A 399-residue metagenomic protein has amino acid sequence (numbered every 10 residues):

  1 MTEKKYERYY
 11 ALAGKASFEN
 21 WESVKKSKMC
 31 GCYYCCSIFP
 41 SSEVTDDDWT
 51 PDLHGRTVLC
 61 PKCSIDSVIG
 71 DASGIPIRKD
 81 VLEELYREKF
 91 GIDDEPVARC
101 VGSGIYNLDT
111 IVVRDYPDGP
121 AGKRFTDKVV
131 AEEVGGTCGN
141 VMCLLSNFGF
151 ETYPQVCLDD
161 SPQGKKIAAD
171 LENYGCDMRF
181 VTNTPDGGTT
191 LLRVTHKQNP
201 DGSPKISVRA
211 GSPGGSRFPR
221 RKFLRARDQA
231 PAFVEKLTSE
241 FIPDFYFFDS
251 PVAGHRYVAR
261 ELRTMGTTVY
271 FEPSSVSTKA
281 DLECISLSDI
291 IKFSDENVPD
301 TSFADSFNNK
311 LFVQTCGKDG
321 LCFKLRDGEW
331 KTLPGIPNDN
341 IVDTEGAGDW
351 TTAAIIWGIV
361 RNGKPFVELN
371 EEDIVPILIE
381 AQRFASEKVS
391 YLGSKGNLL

Functional and structural regions predicted by a protein language model:
K25-C30, L53-T57: Short metal-coordination and nucleic-acid-contact micro-motifs, chiefly zinc-binding Cys/His arrays
C32-C35, C60-C63: Short cysteine-rich clusters marking metal-coordination/redox-active sites
I38-P40, V68: Short functional micro-motifs and their immediate structural scaffolds
T45-T57, G74-I77: Short linker/helix segments within small regulatory modules
E95-Q155, Q163-A169, N173: Glycine-rich phosphate/adenosyl-contacting loop at the front of the ribokinase-like
E95-V101, F303-L399: Conserved phosphate-binding/catalytic region of the ribokinase-like
A121-R124, N147-D244: Conserved N-terminal subdomain of the carbohydrate kinase-like
P243-F307, L311, G320: Conserved beta-alpha-beta core of the PfkB/ribokinase-like small-molecule kinase fold
